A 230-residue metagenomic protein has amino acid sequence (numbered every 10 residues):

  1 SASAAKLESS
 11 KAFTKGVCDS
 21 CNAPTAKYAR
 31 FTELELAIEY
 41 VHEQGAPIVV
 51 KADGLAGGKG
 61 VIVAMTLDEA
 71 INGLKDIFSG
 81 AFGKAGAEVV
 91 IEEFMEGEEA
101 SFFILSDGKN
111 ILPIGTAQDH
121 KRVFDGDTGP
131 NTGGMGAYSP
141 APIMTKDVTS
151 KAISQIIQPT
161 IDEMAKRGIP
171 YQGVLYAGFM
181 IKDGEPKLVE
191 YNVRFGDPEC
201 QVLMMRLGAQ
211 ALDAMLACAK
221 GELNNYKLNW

Functional and structural regions predicted by a protein language model:
S1-K27, L36-E43, V49: Conserved N-proximal alpha/beta basic substrate-recognition cap immediately N-terminal to, or forming the N-lobe
S3-E8, A56-G57, K121-V123: Short gly/pro/ser/thr-enriched loop/turn and capping motifs at secondary-structure boundaries
K27-R30, F102: Conserved beta3 strand of the protein kinase N-lobe
A29-E33, A64: Short acidic-hydrophobic, aromatic-tinged amphipathic segments that line or gate anion-handling sites
G45-L67, L203: Conserved anion/nucleotide-ligand pocket segment
G60-E199: Internal nucleotide-binding/catalytic subdomain
R206-A219: C-terminal catalytic subdomain
A217-W230: Peripheral (often C-terminal) accessory segments that flank ATP-dependent C-N-forming ligase machineries
